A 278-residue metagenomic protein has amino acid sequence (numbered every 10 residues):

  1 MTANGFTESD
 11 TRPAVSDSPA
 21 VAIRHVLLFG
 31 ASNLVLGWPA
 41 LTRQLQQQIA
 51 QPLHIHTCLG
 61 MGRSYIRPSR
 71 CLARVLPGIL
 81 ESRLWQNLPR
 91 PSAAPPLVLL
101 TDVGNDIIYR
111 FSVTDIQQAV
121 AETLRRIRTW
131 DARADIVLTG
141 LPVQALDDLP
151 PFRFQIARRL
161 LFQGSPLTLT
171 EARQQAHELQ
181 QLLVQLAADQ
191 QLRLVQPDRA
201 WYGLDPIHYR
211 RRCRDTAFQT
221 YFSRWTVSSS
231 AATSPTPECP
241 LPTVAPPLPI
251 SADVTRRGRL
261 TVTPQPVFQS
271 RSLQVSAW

Functional and structural regions predicted by a protein language model:
M1-T57, Q155-L161, S228-W278: N-terminal secretory targeting modules
A20, H25-T114, Q118, V267: Conserved SGNH/GDSL esterase-like catalytic core that processes O-acyl groups on lipids and polysaccharides
I79-T220, R224-V227, V262-W278: Alpha-helical cap/lid subdomain in secreted, periplasmic, or secretory-pathway luminal O-acyl-processing enzymes
